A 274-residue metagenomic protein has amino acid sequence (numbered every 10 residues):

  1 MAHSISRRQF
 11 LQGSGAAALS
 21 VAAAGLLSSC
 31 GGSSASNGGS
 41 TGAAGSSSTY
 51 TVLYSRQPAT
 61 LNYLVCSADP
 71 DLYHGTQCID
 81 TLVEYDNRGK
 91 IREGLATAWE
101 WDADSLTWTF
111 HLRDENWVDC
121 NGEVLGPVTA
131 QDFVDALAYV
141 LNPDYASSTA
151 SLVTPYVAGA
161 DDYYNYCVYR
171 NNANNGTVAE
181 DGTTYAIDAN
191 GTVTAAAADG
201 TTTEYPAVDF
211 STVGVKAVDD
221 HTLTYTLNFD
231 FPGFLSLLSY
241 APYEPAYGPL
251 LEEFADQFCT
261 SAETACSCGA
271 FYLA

Functional and structural regions predicted by a protein language model:
A2-V21: N-terminal secretory signal peptides and thylakoid transit peptides that target proteins across membranes
C30-T41: Bacterial lipoprotein signal-peptidase II cleavage site
S47-R56, T107-F110, L223-T224, G269: Short, well-ordered beta-strand elements
L53-A103, C266-C268: N-terminal lobe/hinge region of extracytoplasmic solute-binding protein
S55-Q57, N87-R88, D104, R113-E115 (+5 more regions): Solvent-exposed coil/turn segments that connect beta secondary-structure elements in extracytoplasmic/periplasmic
A98-Y163, R170, T224: Aromatic- and charge-enriched surface segment that lines or borders ligand/interaction sites
T183, D188-T212, D220-H221, L227-A274: Gly/Pro-rich hinge or "lid" segments in bacterial periplasmic/extracellular proteins
